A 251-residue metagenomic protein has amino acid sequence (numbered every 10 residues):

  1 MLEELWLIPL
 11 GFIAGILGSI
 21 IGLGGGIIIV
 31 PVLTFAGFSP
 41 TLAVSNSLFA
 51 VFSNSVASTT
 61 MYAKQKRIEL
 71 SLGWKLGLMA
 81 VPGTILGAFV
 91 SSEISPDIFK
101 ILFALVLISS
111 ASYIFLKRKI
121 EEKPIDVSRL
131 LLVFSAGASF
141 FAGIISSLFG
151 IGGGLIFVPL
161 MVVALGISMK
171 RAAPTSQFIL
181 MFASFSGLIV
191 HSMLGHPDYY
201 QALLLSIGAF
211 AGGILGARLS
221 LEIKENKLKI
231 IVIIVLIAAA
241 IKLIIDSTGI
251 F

Functional and structural regions predicted by a protein language model:
M1-A14, V32-A36, P40, T60-L148 (+3 more regions): Juxtamembrane transmembrane-helix boundary motif
G11-L23, L48-V51, G77: N-terminal transmembrane alpha-helices
I21-I29, G150-L160: Transmembrane helix boundary and interhelical junction motifs in multipass membrane proteins
P40-S45, A173-Q177: Small-residue hotspots at the loop-to-helix junctions and early N-terminal turns of transmembrane alpha-helices
N46-M61: Transmembrane alpha-helices of multi-pass small-molecule transport proteins
S47-V51, S176-L180, A202-S206: Short hydrophobic/aromatic, small-residue-rich stretches within specific transmembrane helices of secondary active
